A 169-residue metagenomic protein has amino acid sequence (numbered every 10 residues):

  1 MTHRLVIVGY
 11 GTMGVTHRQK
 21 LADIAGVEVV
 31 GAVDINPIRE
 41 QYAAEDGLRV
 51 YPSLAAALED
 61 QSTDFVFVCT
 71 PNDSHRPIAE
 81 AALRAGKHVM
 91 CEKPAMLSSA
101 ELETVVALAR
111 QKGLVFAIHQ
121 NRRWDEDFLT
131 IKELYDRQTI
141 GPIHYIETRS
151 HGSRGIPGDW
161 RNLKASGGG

Functional and structural regions predicted by a protein language model:
M1-D46: N-terminal Rossmann-like dinucleotide-binding module
H17, R49-L108: Beta-loop-alpha module in the N-terminal Rossmann-like domain of NAD(P)-dependent dehydrogenases, especially those
I24, E45, D60-Q61, D125: Acidic-histidine catalytic/liganding microenvironments
G26, G47, S62, T139-P142: Glycine-centered tight turns that cap/initiate beta-strands
G31, D64-F65, Y145: Short, Asp-centered acidic motifs that coordinate Mg2+ and/or phosphate in catalytic or ligand-binding sites
T104-N121, G141-I146: Rossmann-fold dehydrogenase core element
R122-G169: Predominantly a Rossmann-like dinucleotide-binding segment in NAD(P)-dependent oxidoreductases
